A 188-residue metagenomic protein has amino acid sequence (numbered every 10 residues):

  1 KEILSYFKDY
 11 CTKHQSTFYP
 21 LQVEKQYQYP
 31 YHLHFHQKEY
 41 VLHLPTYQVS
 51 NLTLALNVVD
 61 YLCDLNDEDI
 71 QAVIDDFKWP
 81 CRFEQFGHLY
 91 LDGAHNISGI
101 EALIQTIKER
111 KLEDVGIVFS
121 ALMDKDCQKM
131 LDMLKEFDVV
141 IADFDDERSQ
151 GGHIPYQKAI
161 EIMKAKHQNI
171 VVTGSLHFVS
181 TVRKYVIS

Functional and structural regions predicted by a protein language model:
K1-K38, L56-L65: Acidic, Mg2+-coordinating active-site environments of NTP-dependent enzymes
K1-Y10, Q15, Q28-P30, M123-V171: C-terminal helical cap/extension that packs against the catalytic core of soluble nucleotide-cofactor enzymes
I3-L4, F178-S180: Short, active-site-adjacent cap segments at secondary-structure transitions
F35-D138: Nucleotide phosphate-binding/pyrophosphate-handling subdomain across enzymes that bind or process nucleotide phosphates
S175: Active-site-proximal loop/hinge segments that shape catalytic or ion-binding/gating pockets
